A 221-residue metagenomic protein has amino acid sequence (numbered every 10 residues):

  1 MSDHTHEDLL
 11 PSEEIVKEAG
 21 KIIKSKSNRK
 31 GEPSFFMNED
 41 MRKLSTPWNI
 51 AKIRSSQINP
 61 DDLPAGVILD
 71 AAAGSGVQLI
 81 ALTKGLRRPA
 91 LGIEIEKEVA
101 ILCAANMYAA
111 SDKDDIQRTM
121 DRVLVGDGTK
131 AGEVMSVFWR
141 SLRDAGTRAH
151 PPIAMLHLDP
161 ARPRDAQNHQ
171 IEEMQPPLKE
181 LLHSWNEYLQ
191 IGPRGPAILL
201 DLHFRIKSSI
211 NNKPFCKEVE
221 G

Functional and structural regions predicted by a protein language model:
M1-L63: S-adenosyl-L-methionine
P64-A72: Conserved class I S-adenosyl-L-methionine
S75-R87: Conserved SAM-binding loop of SAM-dependent methyltransferases across substrates and taxa, primarily the Class I
P89-E94: Conserved SAM-binding motif I beta-strand of class I
A100-G146: S-adenosyl-L-methionine
I153-L158: Short SAM/SAH-binding signature in class I
P160-S184, G195, I206-S208: Mobile active-site "lid"/loop adjacent to the S-adenosyl-L-methionine
L181-G221: Conserved Class I SAM-dependent methyltransferase catalytic core
